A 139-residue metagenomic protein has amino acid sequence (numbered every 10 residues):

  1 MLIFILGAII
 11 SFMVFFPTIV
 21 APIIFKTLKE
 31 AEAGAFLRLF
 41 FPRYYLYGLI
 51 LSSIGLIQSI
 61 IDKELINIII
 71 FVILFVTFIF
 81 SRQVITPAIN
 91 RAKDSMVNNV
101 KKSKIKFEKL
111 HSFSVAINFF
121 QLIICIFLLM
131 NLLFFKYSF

Functional and structural regions predicted by a protein language model:
M1-F139: Polytopic transmembrane helical bundles with strong interfacial aromatic enrichment
